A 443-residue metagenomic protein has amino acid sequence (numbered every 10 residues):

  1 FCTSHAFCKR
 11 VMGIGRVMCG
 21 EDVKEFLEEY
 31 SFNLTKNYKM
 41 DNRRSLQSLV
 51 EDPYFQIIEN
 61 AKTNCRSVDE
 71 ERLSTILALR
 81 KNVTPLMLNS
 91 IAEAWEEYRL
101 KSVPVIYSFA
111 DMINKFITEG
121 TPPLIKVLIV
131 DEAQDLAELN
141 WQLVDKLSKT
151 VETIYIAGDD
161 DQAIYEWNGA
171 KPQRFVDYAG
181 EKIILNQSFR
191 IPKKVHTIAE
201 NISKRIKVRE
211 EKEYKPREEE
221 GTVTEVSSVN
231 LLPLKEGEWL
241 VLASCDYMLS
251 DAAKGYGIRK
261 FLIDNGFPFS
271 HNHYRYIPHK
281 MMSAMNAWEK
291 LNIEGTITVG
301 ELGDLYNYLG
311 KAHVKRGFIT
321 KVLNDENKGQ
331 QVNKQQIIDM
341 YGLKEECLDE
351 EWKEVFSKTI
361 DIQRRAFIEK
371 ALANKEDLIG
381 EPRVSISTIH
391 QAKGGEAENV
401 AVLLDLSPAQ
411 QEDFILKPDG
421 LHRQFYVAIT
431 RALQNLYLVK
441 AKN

Functional and structural regions predicted by a protein language model:
F1-I58, I263-G266, S270-Y274: Conserved P-loop NTPase-based nucleic-acid remodeling module centered on helicase motor cores
S4-F7, V127, Q134-G221, S227 (+7 more regions): Conserved helicase motor core of SF1/SF2 NTP-dependent helicases
A6, K193-H196, L240, D246-Y437: Core RecA-like ATPase module of SF1/SF2 helicases and allied nucleic-acid translocases
M12-D22, T197-I202, M282-K290: Short, surface-exposed amphipathic charged segments that create phosphate/polyanion-binding patches used for binding
V23-K24, N42, E51-Y54, V68-T75 (+6 more regions): Short amphipathic alpha-helical segments that mediate assembly, nucleic-acid/protein binding, or membrane association
K36-I129, E138-L143, I156, E166: Accessory N-terminal region flanking or inserted into the helicase ATPase core in nucleic-acid motor proteins
D52-E71, E238-I258: Amphipathic alpha-helical "lid/sensor" segments that cap RecA-like P-loop NTPase cores
T121-I125, L231-G237, E396, T430-R431: Flexible, charged surface loops at secondary-structure boundaries
